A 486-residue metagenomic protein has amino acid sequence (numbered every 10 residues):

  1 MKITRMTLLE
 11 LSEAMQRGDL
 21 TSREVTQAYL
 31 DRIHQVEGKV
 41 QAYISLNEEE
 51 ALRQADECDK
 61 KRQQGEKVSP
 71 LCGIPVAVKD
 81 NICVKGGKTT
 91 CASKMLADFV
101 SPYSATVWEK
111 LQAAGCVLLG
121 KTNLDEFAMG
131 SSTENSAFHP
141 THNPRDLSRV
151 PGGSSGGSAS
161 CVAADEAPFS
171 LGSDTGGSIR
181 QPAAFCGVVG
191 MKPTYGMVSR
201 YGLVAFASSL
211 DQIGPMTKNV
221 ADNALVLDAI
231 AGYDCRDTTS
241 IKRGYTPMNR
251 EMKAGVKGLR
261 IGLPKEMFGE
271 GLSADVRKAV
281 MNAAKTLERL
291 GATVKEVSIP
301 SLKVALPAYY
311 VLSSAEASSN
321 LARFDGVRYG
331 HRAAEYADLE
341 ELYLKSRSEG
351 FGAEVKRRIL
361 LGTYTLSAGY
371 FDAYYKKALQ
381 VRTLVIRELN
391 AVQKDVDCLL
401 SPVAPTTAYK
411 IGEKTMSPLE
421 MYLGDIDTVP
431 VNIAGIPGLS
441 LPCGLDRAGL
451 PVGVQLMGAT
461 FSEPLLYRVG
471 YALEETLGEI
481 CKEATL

Functional and structural regions predicted by a protein language model:
M1-L52, R289-G291, Y364, K482-L486: An N-terminal boundary/leader segment
S12-E13, L30, S301-L302, R323-I433 (+1 more regions): Serine-dependent amide/ester hydrolase catalytic core
G18, K79, N219: Short, conserved phosphate/pyrophosphate- and ester-handling motifs at nucleotide-, phospho-/glycolipid
Y29, A51, G73, K79 (+7 more regions): Conserved hydrophobic/aromatic pocket- or pore-lining residues that grip, position, or stack substrates in active sites
D31, Q35, A113, A164-G271 (+5 more regions): Structural helix-boundary/capping segments
E49-D56, G115-C116: Long amphipathic alpha-helix in the N-terminal Rossmann-like dinucleotide-binding domain of NAD(P)-dependent
L71-I213, P264-E266, A315, S401-L419: Short glycine/serine-rich loop/turn segments
